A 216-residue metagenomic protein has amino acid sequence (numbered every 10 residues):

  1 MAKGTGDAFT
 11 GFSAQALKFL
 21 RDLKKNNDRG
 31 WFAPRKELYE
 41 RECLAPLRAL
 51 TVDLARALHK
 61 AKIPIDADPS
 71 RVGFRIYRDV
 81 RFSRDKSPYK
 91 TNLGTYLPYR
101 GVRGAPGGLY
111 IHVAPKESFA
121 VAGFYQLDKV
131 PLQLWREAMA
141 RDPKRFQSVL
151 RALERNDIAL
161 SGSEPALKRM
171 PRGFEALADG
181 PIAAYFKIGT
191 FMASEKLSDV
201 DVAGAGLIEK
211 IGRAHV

Functional and structural regions predicted by a protein language model:
M1-A33, M192-A193: Short, charged, low-complexity amphipathic alpha-helix
R21-I76: Active-site acidic/histidine clusters and adjacent loop/turn architecture that either coordinate catalytic ions
H59-G104: Hydrophobic/aromatic-rich structural module bridging two neighboring secondary-structure elements via a short loop
I76, G94, K168-P181: Aromatic/basic-lined ligand-recognition segments that form π-stacking hydrophobic pockets flanked by Lys/Arg to engage
P115-G173: Compact, glycine/acidic-enriched structural inserts
G189-G206: Short helix/strand-capping connector loops at secondary-structure junctions
A214-V216: Conserved small/polar residues in nucleotide/adenosyl-binding loops
